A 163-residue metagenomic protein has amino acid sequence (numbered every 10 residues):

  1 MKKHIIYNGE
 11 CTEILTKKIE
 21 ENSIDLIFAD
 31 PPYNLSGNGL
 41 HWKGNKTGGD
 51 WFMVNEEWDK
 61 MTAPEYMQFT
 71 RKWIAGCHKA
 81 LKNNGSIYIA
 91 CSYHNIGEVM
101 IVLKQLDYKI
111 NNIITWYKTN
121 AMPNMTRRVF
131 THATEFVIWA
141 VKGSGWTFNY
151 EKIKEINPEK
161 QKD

Functional and structural regions predicted by a protein language model:
K2-D163: Core catalytic lobe of class I
